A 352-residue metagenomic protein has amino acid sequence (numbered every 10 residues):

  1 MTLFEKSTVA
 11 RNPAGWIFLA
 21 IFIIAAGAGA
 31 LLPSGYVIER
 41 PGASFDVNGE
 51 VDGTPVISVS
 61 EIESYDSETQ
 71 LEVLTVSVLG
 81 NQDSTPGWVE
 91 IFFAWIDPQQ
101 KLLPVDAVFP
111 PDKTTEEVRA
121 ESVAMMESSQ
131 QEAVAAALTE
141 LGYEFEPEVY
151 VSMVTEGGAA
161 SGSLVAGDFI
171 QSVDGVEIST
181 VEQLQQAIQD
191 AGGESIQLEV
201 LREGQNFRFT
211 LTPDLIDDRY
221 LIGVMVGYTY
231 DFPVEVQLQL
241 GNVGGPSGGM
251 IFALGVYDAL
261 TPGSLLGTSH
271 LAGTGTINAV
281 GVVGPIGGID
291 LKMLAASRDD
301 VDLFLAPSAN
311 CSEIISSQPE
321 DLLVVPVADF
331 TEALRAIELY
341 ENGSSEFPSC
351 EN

Functional and structural regions predicted by a protein language model:
M1-R11: N-terminal Lys/Arg-rich, disordered targeting/topogenic segments
P13-P33: Hydrophobic membrane-insertion alpha-helices, especially the h-region of bacterial N-terminal signal peptides
R40-S67, L74-G80, L102-T155, T210-G275: PDZ/PDZ-like peptide-tail recognition elements
L138, A160, G167-I170, D174 (+5 more regions): Terminal peptide-recognition signature
A160-Q183, M293, D300-A306: Conserved PDZ fold ligand-binding element
Q185-V226, S316-E341, E346-N352: PDZ-domain C-terminal substructure recognizer with occasional recognition of PDZ-binding tails
A259, A279-F304: Glycine- and Gly-Pro-enriched alpha-helical subdomains that act as flexible, kink-prone "lid/hinge" or packing modules
L305-S317: Short, glycine/polar-rich helix-capping loops at beta-to-alpha or helix-loop-helix junctions that flank or form
